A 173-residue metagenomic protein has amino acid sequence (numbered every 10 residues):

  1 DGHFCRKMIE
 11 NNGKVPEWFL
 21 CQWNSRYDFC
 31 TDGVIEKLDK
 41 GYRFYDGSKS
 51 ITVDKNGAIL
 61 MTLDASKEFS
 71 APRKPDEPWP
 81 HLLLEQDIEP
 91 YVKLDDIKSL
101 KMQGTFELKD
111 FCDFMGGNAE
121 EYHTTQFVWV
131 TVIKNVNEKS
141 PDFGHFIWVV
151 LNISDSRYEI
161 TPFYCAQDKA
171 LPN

Functional and structural regions predicted by a protein language model:
D1-D87, S140-N173: Aromatic (Trp/Tyr/Phe) and Gly/Pro-enriched flexible surface segments
A71, E89, N118-E120: Short, well-ordered helical secondary-structure segments
E85-K98: Extracellular and analogous surface-interaction loops
K98-Q103, L108-N173: Short helix-loop boundary/capping segments
